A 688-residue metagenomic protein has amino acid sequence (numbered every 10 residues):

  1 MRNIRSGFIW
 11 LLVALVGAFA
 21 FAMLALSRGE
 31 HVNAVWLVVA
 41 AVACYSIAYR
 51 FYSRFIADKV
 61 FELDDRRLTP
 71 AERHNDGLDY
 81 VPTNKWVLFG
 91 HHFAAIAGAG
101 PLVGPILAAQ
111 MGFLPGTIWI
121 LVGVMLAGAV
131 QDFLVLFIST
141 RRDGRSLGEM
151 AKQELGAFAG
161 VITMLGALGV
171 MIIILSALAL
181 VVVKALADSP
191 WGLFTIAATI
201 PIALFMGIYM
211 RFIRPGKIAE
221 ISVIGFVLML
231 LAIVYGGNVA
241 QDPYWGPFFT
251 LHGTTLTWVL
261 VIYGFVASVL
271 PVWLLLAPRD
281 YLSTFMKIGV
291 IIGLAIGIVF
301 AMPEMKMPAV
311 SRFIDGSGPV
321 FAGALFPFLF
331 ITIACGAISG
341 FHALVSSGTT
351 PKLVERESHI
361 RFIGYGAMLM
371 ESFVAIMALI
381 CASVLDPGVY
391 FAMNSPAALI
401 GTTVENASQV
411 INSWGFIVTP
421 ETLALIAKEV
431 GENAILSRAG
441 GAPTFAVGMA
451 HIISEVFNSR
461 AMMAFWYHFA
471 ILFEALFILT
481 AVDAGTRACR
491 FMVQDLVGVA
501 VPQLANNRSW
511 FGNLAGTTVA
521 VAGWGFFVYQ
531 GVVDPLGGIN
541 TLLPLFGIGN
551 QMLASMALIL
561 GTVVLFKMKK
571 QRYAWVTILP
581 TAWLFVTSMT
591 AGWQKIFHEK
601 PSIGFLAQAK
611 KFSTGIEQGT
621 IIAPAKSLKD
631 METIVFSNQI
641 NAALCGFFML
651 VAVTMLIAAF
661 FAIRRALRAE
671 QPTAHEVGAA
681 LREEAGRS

Functional and structural regions predicted by a protein language model:
M1-L15, I47-L102, T284, G323-A324 (+1 more regions): Membrane-interface "cap" regions at the ends of multi-pass membrane proteins
A22-R28, N33, D79-R142, Q153-A157 (+8 more regions): Membrane-interface helix-loop-helix modules in multi-pass membrane proteins
H31-R50, A108-I138, G148, W191-A203 (+2 more regions): Extracellular loop-to-transmembrane helix junctions
S53-V81, L107, T117, L121 (+8 more regions): Flexible loop linkers connecting adjacent transmembrane helices in multi-pass alpha-helical membrane transporters
G90-I96, G123-D143, L147-G148, K152-I221 (+4 more regions): Helix-loop-helix module between adjacent transmembrane segments
E154-I172, G364-F373, A439-G441, S459-A470 (+4 more regions): Loop-to-transmembrane helix boundary motifs in multi-pass membrane proteins
D188, G207, R211-F212, V227-W258 (+4 more regions): Hydrophobic alpha-helical segments and their helix-loop junctions in multi-pass secondary transporters
I298-I314, L369-G448, A484, Y529-D534: Extracellular/periplasmic helix-exit of transmembrane alpha-helices
